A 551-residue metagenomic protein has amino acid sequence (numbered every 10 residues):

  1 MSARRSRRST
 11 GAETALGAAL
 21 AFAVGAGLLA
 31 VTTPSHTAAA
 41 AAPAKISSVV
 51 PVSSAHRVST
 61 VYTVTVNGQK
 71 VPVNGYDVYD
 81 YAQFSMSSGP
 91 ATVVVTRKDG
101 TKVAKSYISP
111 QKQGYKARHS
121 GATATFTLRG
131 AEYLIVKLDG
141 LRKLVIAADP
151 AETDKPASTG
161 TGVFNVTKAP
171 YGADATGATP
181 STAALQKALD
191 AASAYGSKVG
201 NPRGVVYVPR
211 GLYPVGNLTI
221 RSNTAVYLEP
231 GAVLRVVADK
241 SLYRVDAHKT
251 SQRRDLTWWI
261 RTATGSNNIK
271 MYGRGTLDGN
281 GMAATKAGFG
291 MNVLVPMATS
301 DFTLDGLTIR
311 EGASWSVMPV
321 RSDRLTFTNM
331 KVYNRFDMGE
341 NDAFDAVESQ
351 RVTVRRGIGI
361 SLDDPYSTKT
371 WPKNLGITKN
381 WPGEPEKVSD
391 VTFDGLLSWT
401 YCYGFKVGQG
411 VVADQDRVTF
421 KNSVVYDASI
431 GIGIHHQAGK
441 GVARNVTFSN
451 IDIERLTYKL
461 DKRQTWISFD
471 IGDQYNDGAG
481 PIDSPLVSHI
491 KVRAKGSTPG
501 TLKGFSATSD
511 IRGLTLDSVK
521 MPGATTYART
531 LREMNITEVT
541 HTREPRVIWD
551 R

Functional and structural regions predicted by a protein language model:
M1, R5-R8, P34, N422 (+1 more regions): Intrinsically disordered, low-complexity segments enriched in Ser/Pro/Gly/Ala and basic residues
M1-T14, A21-A23: Terminal targeting segments of Actinobacterial cell-envelope proteins
A3, A12, A26-A41: C-terminal region of N-terminal signal peptides and the immediate post-cleavage residues of exported proteins
S6-T10, H36-A38, A263, I548: Small/flexible residues
T10-A15, A30-T33, P180, A184: Residues at the start of alpha-helices and the adjacent loop-to-helix junctions
T14, A18, A26-G27, K187 (+1 more regions): Intrinsic-disorder/low-complexity peptide segments enriched for small residues
A18-T33, V226: Hydrophobic core
A41-R551: Extracellular/periplasmic carbohydrate-active domains that bind, remodel, or depolymerize complex polysaccharides
